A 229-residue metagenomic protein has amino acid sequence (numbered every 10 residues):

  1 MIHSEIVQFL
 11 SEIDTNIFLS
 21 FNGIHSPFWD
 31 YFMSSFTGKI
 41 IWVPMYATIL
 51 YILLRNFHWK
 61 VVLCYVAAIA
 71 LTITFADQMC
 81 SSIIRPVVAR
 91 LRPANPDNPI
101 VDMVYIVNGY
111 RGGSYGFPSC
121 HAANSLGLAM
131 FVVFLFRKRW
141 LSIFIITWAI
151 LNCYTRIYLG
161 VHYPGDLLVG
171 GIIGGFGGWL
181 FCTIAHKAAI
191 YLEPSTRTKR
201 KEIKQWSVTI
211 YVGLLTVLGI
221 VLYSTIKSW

Functional and structural regions predicted by a protein language model:
M1-S4, A67-V87, L214-Y223: N-terminal signal-anchor transmembrane alpha helix
M1-Y46, C80-G109: N-terminal transmembrane-helix/juxtamembrane module of multi-pass inner/ER membrane proteins
G23-Y31, L54-V66, Y158-Y163, R200-I203: Membrane-helix interfacial "entry" motifs
K39-I41, V61-C64, W140-I143, P164-G165: Short, aromatic-rich membrane-interface segments at the entry and exit of alpha-helical transmembrane domains
I40, A67-M79, I83, L168 (+2 more regions): Hydrophobic, lipid-facing residues on alpha-helical transmembrane segments of integral membrane proteins
Y46-N56, S125-V133: Hydrophobic, aromatic-rich transmembrane alpha-helices and their immediate juxtamembrane boundary segments
L50-M79, L141-S142: Interfacial segments of alpha-helical transmembrane regions
Y105-W229: Membrane-embedded catalytic cores of phosphoryl/pyrophosphoryl-handling enzymes
